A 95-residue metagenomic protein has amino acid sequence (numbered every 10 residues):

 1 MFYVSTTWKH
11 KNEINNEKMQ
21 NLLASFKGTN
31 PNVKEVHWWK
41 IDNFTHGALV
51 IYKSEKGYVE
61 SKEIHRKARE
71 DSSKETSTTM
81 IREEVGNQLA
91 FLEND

Functional and structural regions predicted by a protein language model:
M1-G47, I51-K67, K74-D95: Short S/T/G/P-rich N-terminal loop/turn motif that feeds into the first structured element of a domain
